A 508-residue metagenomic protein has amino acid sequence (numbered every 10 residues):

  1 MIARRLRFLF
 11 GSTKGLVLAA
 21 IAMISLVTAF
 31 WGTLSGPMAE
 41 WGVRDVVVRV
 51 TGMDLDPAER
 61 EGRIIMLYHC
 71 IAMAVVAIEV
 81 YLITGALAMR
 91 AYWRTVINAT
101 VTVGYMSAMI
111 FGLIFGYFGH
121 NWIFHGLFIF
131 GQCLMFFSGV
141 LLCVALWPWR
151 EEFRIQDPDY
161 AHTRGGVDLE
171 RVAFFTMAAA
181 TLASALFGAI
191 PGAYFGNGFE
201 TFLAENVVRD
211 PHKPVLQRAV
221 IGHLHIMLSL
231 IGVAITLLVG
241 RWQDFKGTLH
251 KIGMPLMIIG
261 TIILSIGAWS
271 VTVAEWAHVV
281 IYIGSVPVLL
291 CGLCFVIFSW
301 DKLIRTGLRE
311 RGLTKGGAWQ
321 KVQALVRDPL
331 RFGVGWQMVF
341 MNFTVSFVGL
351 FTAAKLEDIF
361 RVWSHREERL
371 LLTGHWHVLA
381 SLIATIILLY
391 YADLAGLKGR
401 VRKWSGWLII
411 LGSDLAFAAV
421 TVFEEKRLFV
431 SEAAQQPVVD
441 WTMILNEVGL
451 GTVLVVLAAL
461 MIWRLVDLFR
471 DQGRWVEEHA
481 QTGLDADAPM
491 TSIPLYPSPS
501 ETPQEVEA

Functional and structural regions predicted by a protein language model:
M1-T13, E151-V172, R305-F332, D471-P499: Membrane-interfacial, low-structure loops and terminal tails that flank and connect transmembrane helices in multi-pass
A3, I266, S270-E275, T482: Terminal non-globular linear segments
K14-V47, R60-G116, I129-R150, A173-F195 (+7 more regions): Hydrophobic cores of alpha-helical transmembrane segments in multi-pass integral membrane proteins
G36-R49, E152-H162, G196-N206, R305-G316 (+2 more regions): Interhelical loop segments of eukaryotic multi-pass membrane proteins
G36-R63, I114-F130, G196-R218, V271-V280 (+2 more regions): Membrane-interface interhelical loops and short amphipathic "cap" helices that link adjacent transmembrane segments
L87-V96, D157-L169, Q243-L249, Q323-L330 (+1 more regions): Membrane-interface helix-boundary motifs at transmembrane edges
L87-Y92, L237-G247, P287-L289, G316-A318 (+2 more regions): Alpha-helical membrane-embedding segments and immediately adjacent membrane-interface amphipathic helices
Y496-A508: Intrinsically disordered, low-complexity cytosolic terminal tails
